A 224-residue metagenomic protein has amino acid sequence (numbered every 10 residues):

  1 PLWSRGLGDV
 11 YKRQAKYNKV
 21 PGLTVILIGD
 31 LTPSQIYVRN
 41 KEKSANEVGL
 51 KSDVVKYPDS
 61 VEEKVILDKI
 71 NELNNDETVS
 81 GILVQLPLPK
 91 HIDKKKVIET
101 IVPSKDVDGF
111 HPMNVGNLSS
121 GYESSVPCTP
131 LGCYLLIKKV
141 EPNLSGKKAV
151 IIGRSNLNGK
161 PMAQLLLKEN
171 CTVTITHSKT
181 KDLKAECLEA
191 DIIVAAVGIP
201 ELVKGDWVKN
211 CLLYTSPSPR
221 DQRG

Functional and structural regions predicted by a protein language model:
P1-Y11, Y214-G224: Single conserved hydrophobic/aromatic residue that forms the stacking wall/gate of nucleotide- or nucleobase-binding
G29, V54-E63, S178-K179: Short beta->alpha junction loops
S34-N40, P127-L202: Glycine-rich phosphate/diphosphate-binding loop of Rossmann-like nucleotide-binding domains
N46-Y57, V173: Short beta-strand elements in bilobed, periplasmic/extracellular small-molecule ligand-binding domains
V65-D76: Short, well-structured alpha-helical segments in soluble
L83-K148, M162: Anion-binding alpha/beta catalytic cores of soluble intermediary-metabolism enzymes, centered on
E201-L212: Rossmann-fold NAD(P) dinucleotide-binding segment
